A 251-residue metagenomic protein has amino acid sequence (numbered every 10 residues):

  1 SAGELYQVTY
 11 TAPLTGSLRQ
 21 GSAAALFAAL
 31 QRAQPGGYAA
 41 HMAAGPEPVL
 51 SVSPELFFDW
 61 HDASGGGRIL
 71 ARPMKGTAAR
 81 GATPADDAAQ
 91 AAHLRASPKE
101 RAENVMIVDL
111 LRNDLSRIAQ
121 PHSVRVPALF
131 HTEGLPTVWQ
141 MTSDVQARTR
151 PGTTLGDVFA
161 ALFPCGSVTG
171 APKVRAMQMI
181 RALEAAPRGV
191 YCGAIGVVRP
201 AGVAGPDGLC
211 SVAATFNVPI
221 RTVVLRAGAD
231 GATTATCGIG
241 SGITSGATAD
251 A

Functional and structural regions predicted by a protein language model:
S1-A251: Extended alpha-helical targeting/anchoring segments, especially N-terminal organellar/secretory targeting helices
